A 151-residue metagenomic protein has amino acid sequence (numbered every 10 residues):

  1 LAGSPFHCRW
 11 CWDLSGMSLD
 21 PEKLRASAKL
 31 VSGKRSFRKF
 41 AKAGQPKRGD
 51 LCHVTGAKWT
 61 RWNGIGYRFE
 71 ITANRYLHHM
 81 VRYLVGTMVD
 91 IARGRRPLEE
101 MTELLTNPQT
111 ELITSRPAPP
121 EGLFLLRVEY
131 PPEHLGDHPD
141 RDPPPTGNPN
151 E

Functional and structural regions predicted by a protein language model:
L1-E151: Structured-RNA-binding interfaces characteristic of tRNA pseudouridine synthases
